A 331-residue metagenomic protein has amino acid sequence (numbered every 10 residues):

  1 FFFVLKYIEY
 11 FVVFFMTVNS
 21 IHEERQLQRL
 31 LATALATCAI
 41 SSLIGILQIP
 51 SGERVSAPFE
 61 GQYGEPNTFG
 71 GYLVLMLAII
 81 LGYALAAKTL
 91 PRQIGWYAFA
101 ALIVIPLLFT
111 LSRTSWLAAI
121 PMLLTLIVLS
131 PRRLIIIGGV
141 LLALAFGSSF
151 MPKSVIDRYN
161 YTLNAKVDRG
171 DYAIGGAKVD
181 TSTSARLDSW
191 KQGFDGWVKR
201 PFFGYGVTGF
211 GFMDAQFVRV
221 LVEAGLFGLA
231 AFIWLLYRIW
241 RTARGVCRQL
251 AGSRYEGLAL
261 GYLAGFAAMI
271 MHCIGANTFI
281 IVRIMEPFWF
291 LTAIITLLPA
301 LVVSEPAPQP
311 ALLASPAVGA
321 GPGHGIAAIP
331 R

Functional and structural regions predicted by a protein language model:
F1-V4, P310-R331: Membrane-anchoring hydrophobic segments
L5-V55, G61-S130, I137-L141, F150 (+5 more regions): Alpha-helical transmembrane segments of multi-pass inner-membrane proteins
L43, L47-G52, I105-T110, I127-A177 (+5 more regions): A membrane-periplasm/extracellular boundary helix in multi-pass inner-membrane enzymes that assemble envelope glycans
P66, L111-T114, F212-D214, A276-P287: Membrane-interface catalytic loops of GT-C/OST-like multi-pass glycosylation enzymes that act
I120-L123, I137-L141, L263-H272, N277-G319: Transmembrane alpha-helices of multi-pass inner-membrane enzymes
N160-V220, A224-A231: TM-adjacent membrane-interface loops and short helices in multi-pass inner/ER membrane proteins
L235-I239: Helical hairpin unit composed of two closely spaced alpha helices linked by a short loop
G252-Y262: Membrane-interface "helix-start" segments
